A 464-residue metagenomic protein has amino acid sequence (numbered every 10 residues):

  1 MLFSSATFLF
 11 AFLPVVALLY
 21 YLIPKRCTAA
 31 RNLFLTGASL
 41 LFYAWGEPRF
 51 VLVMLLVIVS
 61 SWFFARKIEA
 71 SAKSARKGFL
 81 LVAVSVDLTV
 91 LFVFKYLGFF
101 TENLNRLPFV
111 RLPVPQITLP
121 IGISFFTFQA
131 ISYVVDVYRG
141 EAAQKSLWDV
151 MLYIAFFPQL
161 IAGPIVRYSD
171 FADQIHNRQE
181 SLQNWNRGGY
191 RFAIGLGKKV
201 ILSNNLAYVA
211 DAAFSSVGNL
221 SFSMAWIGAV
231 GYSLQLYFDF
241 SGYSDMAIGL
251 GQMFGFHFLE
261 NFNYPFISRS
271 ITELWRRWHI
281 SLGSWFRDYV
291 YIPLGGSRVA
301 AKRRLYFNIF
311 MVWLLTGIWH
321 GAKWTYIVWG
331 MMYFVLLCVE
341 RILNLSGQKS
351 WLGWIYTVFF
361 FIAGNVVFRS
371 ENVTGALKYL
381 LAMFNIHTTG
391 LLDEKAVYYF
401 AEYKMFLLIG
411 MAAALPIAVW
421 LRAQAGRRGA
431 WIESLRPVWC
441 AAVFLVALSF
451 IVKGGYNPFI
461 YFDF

Functional and structural regions predicted by a protein language model:
M1-A418, R422-D463: Membrane-embedded transmembrane alpha-helical bundles that form the catalytic cores of multi-pass lipid-modifying
